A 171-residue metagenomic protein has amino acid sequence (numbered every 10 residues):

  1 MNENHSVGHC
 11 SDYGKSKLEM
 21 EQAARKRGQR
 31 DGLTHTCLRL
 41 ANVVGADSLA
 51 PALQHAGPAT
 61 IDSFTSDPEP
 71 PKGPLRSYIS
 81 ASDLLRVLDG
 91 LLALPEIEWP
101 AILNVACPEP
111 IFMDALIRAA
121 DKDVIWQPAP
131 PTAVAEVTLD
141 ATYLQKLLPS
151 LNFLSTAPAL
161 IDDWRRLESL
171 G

Functional and structural regions predicted by a protein language model:
M1-S11, Q29-R30, S48: Active-site "gating" loop of Rossmann-like NAD(P)-dependent oxidoreductase/epimerase domains
H5, D12-S16, S77-A81: The catalytic Tyr-centered alpha-helix of NAD(P)H-dependent dehydrogenases
C10-T36: Active-site Tyr-X1-5-Lys
A24, L144-Q145: Structural element of the ATP-grasp superfamily
K26-R76: NAD(P)-dependent short-chain dehydrogenase/reductase
L75, L84-E136, A141, E168-G171: Mid/C-terminal beta-alpha module of Rossmann-like enzyme folds, strongest in SDR-family dehydrogenases/epimerases
A81, M113, F153-A157: Amphipathic alpha-helical segment in the mid-to-C-terminal domain of diverse UDP/GDP-sugar glycosyltransferases
L154-G171: Amphipathic terminal alpha-helices
